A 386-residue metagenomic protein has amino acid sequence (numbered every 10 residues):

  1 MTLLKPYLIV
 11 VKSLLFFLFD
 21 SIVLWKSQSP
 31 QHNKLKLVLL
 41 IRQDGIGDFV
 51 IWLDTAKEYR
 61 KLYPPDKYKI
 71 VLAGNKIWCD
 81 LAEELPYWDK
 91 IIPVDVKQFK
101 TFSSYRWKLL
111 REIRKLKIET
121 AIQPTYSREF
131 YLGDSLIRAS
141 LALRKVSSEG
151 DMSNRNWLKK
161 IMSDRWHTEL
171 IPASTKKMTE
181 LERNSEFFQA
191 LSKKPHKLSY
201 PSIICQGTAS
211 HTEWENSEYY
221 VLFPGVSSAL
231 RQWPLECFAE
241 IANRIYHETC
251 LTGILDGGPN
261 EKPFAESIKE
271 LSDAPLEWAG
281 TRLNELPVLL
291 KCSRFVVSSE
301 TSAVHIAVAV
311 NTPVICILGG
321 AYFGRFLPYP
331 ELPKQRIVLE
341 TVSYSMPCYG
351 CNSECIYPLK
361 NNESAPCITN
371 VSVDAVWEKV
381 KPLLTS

Functional and structural regions predicted by a protein language model:
M1-S386: Catalytic machinery of carbohydrate-active enzymes, primarily nucleotide-sugar-dependent glycosyltransferases
